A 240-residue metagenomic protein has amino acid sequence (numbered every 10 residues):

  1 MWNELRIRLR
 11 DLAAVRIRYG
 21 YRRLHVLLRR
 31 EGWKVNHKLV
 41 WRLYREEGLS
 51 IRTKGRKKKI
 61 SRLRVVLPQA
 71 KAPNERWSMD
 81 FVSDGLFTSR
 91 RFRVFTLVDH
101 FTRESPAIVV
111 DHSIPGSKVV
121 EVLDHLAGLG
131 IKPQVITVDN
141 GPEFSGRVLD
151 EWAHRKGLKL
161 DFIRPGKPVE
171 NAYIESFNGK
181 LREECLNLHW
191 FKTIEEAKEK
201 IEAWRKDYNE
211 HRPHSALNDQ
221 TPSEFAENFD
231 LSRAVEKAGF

Functional and structural regions predicted by a protein language model:
M1-R76, P142, K167, T221-D230: Basic, flexible linker segments flanking DNA-binding modules in nucleic acid-interacting mobile-element proteins
L9, L24, V40, D80 (+11 more regions): Mobile genetic element proteins and their domesticated derivatives, centered on retroelements and DNA transposons
G20, I114-G116, N140: Conserved catalytic and ligand/cofactor-coordination microenvironments
K34-V98, E104, S117-H125, L129-P133 (+1 more regions): Mobile-element integrase/transposase regions, centering on the N-terminal DNA-binding/Zn-coordinating module
I51, K159-L160: Hydrophobic beta-strand scaffold residues
I108-V109: Short hydrophobic alpha-helix segments
V138-P142, G146-E151, L160-R182, T193-E202 (+1 more regions): RNase H-like two-metal-ion nuclease catalytic core shared by retroviral integrases and related mobile-element nucleases
K156, G179-F240: C-terminal domain-tail junction helix/linker
